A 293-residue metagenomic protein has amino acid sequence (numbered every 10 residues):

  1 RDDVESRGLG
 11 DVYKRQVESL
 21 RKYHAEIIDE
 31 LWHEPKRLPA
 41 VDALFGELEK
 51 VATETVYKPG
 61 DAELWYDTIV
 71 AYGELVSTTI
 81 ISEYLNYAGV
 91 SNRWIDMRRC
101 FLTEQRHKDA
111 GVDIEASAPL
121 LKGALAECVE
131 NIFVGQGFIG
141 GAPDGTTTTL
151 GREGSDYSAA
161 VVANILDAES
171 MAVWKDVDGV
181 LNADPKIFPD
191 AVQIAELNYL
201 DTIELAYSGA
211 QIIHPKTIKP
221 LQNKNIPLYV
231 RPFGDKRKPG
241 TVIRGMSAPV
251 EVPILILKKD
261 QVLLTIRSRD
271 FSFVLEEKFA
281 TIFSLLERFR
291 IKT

Functional and structural regions predicted by a protein language model:
D2, V70, E74, T148-S155 (+2 more regions): Alpha-helix N-cap/helix-initiation motif
D2-Y13: Single conserved hydrophobic/aromatic residue that forms the stacking wall/gate of nucleotide- or nucleobase-binding
V17-F133: Ligand-binding beta-strand-loop-alpha-helix segment within the catalytic cores of soluble metabolic enzymes
E34-A40, I213-K216, P227-K236, F289-T293: Flexible, glycine/charged-enriched surface loops at secondary-structure junctions
A88, K224, F289: Conserved dinucleotide-binding and phosphotransfer motif residues
D96-P220, K224, Y229, P239-P253 (+1 more regions): Active-site phosphate/oxyanion-binding loops
G240-T293: A conserved regulatory-domain signal marking ACT and ACT-like small-molecule sensing domains and adjacent regulatory
